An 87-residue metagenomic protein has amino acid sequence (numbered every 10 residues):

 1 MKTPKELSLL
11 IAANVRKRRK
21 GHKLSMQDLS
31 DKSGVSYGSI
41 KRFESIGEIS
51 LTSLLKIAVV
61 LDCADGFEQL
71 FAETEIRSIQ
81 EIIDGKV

Functional and structural regions predicted by a protein language model:
M1-G21, L70: A short, Lys/Arg-rich alpha-helix, primarily the initiator
V15, M26, Y37, L51-L54: Helix-turn-helix DNA-binding elements, focusing on the entry/boundary residues of the two helices that contact DNA
R19, S30, A58: The alpha-helix within a helix-turn-helix
K23-K41: Short alpha-helical DNA-recognition segment
K32, I57, L70-T74: Short acidic/histidine-centered micro-motifs embedded in hydrophobic/aromatic stretches that mark compact functional
I46-V59: Short, basic-rich loop-to-helix N-cap that marks the start of a DNA-contacting helix
E68-V87: Short, charged recognition helix plus adjacent turn of helix-turn-helix-like nucleic-acid-binding domains
